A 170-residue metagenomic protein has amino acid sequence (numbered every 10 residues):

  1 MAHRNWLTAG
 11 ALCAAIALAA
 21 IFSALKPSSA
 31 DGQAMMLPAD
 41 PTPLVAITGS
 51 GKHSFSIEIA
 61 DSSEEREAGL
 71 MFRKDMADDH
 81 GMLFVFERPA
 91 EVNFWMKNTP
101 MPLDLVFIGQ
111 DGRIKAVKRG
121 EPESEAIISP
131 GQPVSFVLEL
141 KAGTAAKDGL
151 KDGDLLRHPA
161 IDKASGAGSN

Functional and structural regions predicted by a protein language model:
M1-C13: N-terminal Sec-pathway targeting helices
A2-N5, F22-N170: Compact, glycine-rich, soluble single-domain proteins
G10-F22: Hydrophobic membrane-insertion alpha-helices, especially the h-region of bacterial N-terminal signal peptides
